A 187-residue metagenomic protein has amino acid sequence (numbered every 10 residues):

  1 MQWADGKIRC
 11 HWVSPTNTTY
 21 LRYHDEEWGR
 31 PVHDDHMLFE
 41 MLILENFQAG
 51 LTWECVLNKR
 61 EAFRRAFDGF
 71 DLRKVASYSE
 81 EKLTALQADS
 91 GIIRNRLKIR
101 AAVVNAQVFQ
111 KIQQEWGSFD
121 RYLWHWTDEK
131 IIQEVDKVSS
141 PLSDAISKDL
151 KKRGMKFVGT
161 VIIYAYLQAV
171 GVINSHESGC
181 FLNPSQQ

Functional and structural regions predicted by a protein language model:
M1-Q187: HhH-family (HhH-GPD) DNA N-glycosylase catalytic core used in base-excision repair
